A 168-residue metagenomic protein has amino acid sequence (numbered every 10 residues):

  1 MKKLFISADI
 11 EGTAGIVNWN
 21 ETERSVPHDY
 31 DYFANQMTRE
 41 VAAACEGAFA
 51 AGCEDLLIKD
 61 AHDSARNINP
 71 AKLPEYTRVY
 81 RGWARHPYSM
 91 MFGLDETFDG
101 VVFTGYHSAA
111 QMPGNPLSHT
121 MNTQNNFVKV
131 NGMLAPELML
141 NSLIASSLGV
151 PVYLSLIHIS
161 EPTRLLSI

Functional and structural regions predicted by a protein language model:
F5-T22, F33, M37: N-terminal glycine-rich anion-binding loops that anchor highly charged ligand groups
S7-A8, K59-D60, V101-Y106, S155-L156: Short beta-strand segments
G15-N20, E40-E96: Glycine-rich nucleotide/cofactor/substrate-binding loop typically near the N-terminus or early in the first domain
N18-Y32, H119-N131: A solvent-exposed, charged loop/short amphipathic helix patch at secondary-structure junctions
R81-Q124: N-terminal glycine-rich phosphate/adenylate-binding segment common to multiple enzyme folds
R85, N122-L148, I157: Active-site glycine-rich loop that binds ribose-phosphate moieties when present
E161-I168: Single conserved hydrophobic/aromatic residue that forms the stacking wall/gate of nucleotide- or nucleobase-binding
